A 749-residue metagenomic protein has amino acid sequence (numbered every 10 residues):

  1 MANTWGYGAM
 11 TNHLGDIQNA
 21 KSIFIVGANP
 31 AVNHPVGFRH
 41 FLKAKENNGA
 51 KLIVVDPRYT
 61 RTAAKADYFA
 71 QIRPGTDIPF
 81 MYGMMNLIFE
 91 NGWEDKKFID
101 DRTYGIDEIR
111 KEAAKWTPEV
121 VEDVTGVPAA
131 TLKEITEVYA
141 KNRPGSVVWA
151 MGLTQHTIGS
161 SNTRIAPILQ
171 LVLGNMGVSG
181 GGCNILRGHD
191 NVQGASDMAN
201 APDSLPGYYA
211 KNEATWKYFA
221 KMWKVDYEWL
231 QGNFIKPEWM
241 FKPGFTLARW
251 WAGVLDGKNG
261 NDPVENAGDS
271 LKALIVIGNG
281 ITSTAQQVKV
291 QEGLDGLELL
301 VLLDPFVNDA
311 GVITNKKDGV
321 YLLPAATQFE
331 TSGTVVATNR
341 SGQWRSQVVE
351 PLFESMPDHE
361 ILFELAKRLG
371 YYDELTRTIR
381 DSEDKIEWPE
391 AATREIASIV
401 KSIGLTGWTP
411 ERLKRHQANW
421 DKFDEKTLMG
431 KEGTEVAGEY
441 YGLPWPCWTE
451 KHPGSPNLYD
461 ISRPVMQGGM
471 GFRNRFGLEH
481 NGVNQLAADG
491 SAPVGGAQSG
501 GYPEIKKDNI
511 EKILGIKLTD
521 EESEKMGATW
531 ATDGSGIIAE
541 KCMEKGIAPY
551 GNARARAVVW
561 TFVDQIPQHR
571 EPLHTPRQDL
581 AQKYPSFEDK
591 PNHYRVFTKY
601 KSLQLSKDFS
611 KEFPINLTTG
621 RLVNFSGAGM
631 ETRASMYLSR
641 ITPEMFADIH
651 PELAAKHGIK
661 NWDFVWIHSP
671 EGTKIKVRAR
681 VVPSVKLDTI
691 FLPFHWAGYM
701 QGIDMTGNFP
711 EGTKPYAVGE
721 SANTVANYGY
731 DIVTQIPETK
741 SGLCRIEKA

Functional and structural regions predicted by a protein language model:
M1-N191, A195-N200, F219-R475, L486-G496 (+6 more regions): Cofactor-pocket helix-loop regions in the catalytic cores of large enzyme subunits
S161-I168, G627-S639: Surface-exposed flexible segments
Y209-N212, F709: Extracellular hydrolytic enzyme modules, especially secreted metalloproteases of the metzincin/thermolysin-like class
N212-F219: Loop-to-helix "switch" segment enriched in basic and acidic residues adjacent to catalytic/ligand pockets
V225-D262, P464-Q604, D608: Long, low-complexity, polar/charged, intrinsically disordered or flexibly structured peripheral segments
D358-A418, A497, K507-I513, K517-K525 (+6 more regions): Long, contiguous, secondary-structure-rich segments that constitute the structural scaffold of globular domains
F613-I615, F625-G627: N-terminal intrinsically disordered, low-complexity segments enriched in P/E/S/T
